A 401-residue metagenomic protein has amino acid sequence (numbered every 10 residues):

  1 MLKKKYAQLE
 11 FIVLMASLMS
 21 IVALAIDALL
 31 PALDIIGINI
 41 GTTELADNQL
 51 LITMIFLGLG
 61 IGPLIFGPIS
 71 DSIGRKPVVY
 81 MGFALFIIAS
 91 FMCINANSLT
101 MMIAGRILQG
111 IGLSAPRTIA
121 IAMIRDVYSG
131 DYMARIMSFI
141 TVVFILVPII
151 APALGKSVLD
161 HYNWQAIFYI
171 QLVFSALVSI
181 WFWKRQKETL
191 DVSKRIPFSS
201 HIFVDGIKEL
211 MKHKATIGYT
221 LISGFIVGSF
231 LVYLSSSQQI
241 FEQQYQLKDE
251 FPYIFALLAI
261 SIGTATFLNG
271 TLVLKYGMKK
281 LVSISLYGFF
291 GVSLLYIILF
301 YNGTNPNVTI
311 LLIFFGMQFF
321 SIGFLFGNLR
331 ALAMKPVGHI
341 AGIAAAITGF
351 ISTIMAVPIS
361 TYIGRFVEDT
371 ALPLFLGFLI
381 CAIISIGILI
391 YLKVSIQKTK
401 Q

Functional and structural regions predicted by a protein language model:
L2-K5, T189-Y219: Juxtamembrane intracellular "pre-TM" segments in multi-pass secondary transporters
E10-T42, Y233-Q238: Extracytoplasmic
L33-I61: Extracellular/periplasmic helix-loop-helix junction of adjacent transmembrane segments in MFS-like secondary
T42, G74, N95-M101, G112 (+2 more regions): Helix-breaking motifs and short loop linkers at transmembrane-helix boundaries and internal kinks in secondary membrane
G60-T100: Conserved MFS/SLC helix-loop-helix module at the cytosolic interface between two early adjacent transmembrane helices
P77-F91, L172, L281-Y296: Structural signature of the two symmetry-related core transmembrane helices
M101, G130, S138-Q186, L190: Helix-loop-helix hairpin linking two adjacent transmembrane segments in secondary transporters
G105-L146: Cytoplasmic helix-loop-helix junction between adjacent transmembrane helices in 12-TM secondary transporters
